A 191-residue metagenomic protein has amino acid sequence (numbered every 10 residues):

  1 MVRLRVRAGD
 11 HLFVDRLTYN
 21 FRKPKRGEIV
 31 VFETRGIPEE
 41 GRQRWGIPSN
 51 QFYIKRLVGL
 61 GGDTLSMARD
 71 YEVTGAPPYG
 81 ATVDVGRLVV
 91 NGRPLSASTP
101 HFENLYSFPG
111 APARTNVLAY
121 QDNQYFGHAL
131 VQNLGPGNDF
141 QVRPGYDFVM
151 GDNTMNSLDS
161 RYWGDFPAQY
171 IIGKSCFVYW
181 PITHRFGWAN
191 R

Functional and structural regions predicted by a protein language model:
M1-R191: Soluble "head" domains of membrane/secretory-pathway proteins
